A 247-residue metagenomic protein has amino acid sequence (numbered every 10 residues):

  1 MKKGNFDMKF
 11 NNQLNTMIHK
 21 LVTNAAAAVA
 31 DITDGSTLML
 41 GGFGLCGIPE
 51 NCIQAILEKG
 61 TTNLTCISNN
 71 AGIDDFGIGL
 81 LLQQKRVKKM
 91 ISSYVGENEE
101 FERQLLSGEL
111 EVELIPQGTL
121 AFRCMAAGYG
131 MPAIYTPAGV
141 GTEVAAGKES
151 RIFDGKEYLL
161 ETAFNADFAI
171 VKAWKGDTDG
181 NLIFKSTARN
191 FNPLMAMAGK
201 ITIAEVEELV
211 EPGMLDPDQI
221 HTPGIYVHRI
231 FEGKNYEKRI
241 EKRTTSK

Functional and structural regions predicted by a protein language model:
G4-K247: Conserved alpha/beta enzyme-core scaffold
